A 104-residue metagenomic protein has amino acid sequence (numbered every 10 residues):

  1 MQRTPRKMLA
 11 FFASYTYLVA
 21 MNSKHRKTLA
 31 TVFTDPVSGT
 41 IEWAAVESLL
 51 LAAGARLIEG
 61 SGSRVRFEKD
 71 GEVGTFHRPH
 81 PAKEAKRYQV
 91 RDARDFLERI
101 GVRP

Functional and structural regions predicted by a protein language model:
Q2-P104: Basic nucleic-acid-binding interfaces
